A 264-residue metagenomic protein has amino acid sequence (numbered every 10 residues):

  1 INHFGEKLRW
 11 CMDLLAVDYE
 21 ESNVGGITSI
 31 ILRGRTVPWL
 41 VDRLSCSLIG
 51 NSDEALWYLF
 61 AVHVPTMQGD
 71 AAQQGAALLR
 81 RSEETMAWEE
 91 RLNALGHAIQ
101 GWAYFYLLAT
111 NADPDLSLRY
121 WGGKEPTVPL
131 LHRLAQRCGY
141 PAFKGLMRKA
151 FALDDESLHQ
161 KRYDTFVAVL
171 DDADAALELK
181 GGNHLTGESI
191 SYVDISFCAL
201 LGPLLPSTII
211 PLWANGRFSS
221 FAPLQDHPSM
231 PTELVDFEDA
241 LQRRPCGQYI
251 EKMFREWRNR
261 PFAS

Functional and structural regions predicted by a protein language model:
I1-R133: GST-like domain detector, emphasizing the conserved glutathione-binding G-site in the N-terminal thioredoxin-like
H3, I27, C138, A142 (+2 more regions): Cysteine-nucleophile amide-bond enzymes
H3-W10, G50-D53, W57, E83 (+4 more regions): A structural signal for well-ordered alpha-helical segments within the folded catalytic domains of diverse enzymes
D13, E90, D171-A175, E251: Surface-exposed alpha-helical segments enriched in charged/polar residues
G96-G216: GST-like fold's C-terminal all-alpha helical module
A199-P261: Short His-centered aromatic/hydrophobic patch
